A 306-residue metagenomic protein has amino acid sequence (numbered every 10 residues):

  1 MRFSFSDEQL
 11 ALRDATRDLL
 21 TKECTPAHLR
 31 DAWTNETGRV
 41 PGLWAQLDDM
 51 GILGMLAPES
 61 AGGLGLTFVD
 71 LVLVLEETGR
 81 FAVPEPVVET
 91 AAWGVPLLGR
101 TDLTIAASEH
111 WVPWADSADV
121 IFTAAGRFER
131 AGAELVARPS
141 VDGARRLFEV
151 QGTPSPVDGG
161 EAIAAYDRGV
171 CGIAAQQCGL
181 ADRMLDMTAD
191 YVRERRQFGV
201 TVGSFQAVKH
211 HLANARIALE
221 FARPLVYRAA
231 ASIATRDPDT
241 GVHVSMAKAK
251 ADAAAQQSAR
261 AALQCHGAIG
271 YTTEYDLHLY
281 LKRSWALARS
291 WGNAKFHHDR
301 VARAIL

Functional and structural regions predicted by a protein language model:
M1-F81, A165-L306: Alpha-helical interface subdomain recognition
F81-D186, D190, V200: FAD-binding core of flavoproteins
